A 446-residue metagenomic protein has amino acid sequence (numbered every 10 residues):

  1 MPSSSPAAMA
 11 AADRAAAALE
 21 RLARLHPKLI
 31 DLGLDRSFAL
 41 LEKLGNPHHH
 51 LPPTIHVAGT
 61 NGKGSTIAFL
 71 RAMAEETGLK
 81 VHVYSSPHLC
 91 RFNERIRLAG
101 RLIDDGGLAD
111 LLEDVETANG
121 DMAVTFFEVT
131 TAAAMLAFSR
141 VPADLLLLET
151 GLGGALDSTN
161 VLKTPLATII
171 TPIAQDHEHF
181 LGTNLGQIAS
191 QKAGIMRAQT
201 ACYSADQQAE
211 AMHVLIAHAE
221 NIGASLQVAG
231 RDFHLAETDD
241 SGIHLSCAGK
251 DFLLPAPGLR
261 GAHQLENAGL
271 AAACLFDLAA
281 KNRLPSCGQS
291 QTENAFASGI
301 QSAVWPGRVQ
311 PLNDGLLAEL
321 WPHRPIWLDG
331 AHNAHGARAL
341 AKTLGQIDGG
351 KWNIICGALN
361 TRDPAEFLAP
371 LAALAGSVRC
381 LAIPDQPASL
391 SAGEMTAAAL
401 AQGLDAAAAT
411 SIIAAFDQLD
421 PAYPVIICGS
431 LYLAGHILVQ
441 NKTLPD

Functional and structural regions predicted by a protein language model:
M1-I30: Charged, amphipathic alpha-helical linker segments immediately N-terminal to NTP-binding catalytic cores
K28-I30, L34-T54, E75-K163, L181 (+1 more regions): ATP-dependent carboxylate-amine ligase catalytic core
L51-P53, L145-L148, L156-I169, I173-D176 (+2 more regions): Nucleotide phosphate-binding/pyrophosphate-handling subdomain across enzymes that bind or process nucleotide phosphates
S65-F69: Hydrophobic positions on the alpha1 helix immediately C-terminal to the Walker A/P-loop
Y84, A201-D206, I354-G357, G376-D385: Short internal beta-strands
P87, A133-F180, M212-L254: Extended acidic/charged loop-beta regions that coordinate divalent cations and stabilize anionic phosphate/carboxylate
Q208-Q227, S241, P322-L328, A334 (+1 more regions): C-terminal helical cap/extension that packs against the catalytic core of soluble nucleotide-cofactor enzymes
A415-K442: A glycine-rich beta-strand to alpha-helix segment that forms a phosphate/ribose-binding loop at ligand/cofactor sites
